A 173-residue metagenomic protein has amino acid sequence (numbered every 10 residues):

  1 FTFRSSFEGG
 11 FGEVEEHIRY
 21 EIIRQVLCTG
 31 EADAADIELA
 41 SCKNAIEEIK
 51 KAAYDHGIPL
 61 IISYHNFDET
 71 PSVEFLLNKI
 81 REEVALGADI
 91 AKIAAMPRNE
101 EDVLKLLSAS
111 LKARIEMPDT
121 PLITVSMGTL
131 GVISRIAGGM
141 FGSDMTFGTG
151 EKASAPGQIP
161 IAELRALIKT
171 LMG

Functional and structural regions predicted by a protein language model:
F1-D55, D68-T70: Active-site beta->alpha loop and helix N-cap motifs at the rims of alpha/beta catalytic domains
L39-G173: Catalytic alpha/beta core domains of metabolic enzymes, predominantly
